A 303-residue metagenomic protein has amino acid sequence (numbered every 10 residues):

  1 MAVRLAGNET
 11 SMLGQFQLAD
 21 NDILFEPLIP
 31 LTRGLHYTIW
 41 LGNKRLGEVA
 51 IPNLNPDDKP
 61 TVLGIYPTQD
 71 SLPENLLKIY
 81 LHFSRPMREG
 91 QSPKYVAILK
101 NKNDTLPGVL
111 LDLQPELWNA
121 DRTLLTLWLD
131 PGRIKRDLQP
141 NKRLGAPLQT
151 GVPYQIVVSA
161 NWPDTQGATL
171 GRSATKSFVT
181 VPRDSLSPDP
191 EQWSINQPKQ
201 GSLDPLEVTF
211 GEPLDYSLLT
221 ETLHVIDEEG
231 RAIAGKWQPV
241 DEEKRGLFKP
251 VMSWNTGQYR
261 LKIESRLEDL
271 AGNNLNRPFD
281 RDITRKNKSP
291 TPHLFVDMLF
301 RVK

Functional and structural regions predicted by a protein language model:
M1-K303: Acidic, low-complexity Ser/Thr/Gly/Pro-rich repeat segments typical of extracellular/periplasmic and surface-exposed
